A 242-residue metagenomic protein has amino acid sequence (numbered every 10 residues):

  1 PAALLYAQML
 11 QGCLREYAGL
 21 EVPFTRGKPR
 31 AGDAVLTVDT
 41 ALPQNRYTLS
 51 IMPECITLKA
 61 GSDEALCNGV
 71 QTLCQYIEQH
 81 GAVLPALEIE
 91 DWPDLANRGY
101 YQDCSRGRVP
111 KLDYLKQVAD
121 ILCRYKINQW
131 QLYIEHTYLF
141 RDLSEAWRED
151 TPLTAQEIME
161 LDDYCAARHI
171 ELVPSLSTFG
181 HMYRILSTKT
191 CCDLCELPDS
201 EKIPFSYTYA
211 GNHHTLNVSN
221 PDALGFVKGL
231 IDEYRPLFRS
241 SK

Functional and structural regions predicted by a protein language model:
P1-R98: Contiguous, structured surface segment used for ligand recognition
L95-K242: Substrate-binding cleft of carbohydrate-active enzyme catalytic domains
